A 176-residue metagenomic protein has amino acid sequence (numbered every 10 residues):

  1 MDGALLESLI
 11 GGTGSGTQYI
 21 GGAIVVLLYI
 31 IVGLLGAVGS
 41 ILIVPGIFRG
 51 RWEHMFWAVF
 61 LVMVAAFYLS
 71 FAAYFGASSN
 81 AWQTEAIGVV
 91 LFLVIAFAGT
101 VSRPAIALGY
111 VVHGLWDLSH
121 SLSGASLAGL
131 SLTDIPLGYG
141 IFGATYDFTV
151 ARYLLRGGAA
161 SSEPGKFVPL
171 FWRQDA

Functional and structural regions predicted by a protein language model:
D2-I106, L122-A176: Metal-centered catalytic cores of metalloenzymes
A107-S121: Histidine-centered catalytic micro-motifs
